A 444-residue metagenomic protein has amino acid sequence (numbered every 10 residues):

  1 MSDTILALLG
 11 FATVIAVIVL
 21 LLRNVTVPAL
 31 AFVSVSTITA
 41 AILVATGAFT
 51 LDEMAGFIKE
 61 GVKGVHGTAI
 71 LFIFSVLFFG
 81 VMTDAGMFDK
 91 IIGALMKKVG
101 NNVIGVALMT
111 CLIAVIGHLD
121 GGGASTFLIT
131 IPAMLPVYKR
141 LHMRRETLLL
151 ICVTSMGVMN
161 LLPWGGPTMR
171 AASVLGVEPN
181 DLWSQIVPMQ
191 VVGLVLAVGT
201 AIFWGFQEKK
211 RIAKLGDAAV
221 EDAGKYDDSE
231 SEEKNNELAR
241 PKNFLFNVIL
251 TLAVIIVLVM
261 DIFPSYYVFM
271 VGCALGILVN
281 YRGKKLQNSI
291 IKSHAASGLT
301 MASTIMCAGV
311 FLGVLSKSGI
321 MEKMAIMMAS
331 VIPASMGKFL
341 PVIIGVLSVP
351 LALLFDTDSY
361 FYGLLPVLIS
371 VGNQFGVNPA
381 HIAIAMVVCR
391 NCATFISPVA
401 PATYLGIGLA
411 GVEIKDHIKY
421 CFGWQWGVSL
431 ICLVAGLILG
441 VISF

Functional and structural regions predicted by a protein language model:
M1-V14, I38-L43, G47, S184 (+3 more regions): Long, contiguous bundles of hydrophobic transmembrane helices that form the permeation core of multi-pass
T4-L8, K63-A69, L95-M109, R140-L148 (+5 more regions): Membrane-interfacial loop-to-helix junctions in multi-pass transporters
V17-V25, F79, I113-G122, V153-N160 (+4 more regions): Transmembrane alpha-helix interface/packing and boundary motifs in multi-pass membrane proteins, characterized by
V19-L30, Y138-T147, G283, K292-S293 (+1 more regions): Membrane-helix interface "capping/anchor" motifs
L30, A55-D89, A107, V115 (+4 more regions): Core transmembrane alpha-helical segments of multi-pass membrane transporters/permeases
L71-F74, G100-A133, V331-P379, M386-V387 (+1 more regions): Hydrophobic alpha-helical transmembrane segments of multi-pass integral membrane proteins, predominantly secondary
K90-I92, A124-V137, G165-L175, M324-I326 (+2 more regions): Re-entrant/interfacial helical elements at transmembrane boundaries that shape and gate the permeation pathway
P136-A223, L238, N378, A402-F444: Membrane-core helix-loop-helix motifs of multi-pass transport proteins
